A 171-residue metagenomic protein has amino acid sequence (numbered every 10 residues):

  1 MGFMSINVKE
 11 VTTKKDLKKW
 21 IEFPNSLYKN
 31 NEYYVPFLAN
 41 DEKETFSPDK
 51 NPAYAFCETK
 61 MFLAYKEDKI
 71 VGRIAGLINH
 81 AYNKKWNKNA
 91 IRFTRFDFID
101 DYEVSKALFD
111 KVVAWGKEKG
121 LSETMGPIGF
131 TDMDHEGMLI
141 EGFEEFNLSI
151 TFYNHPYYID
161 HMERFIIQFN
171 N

Functional and structural regions predicted by a protein language model:
G2-D49: Short amphipathic alpha-helix that is part of the acyltransferase structural core
Y33, F169-N171: Acidic/polar loop patches that form or flank catalytic/metal-binding clefts of enzymes that bind anionic ligands
S47-L63: A short helix-loop-beta-strand connector motif used in the catalytic cores of GNAT acetyltransferases and, in some
T59-I74, E163-R164, F169: Conserved beta-hairpin
K85-I166: Acyl-donor binding region in acyl/amide transferases
